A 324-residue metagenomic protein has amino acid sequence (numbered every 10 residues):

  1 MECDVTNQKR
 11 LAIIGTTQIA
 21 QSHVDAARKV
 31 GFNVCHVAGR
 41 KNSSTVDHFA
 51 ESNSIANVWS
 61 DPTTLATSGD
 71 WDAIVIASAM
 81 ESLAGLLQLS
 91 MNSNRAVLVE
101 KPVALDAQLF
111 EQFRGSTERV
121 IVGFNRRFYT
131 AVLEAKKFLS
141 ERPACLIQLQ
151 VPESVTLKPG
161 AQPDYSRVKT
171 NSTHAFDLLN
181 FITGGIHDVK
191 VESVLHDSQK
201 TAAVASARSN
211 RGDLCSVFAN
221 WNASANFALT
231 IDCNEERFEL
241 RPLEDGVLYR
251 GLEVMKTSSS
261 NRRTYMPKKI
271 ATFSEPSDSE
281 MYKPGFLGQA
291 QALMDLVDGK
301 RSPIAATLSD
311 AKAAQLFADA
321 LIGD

Functional and structural regions predicted by a protein language model:
M1-N53, M294: N-terminal Rossmann-like dinucleotide-binding module
M1-V5, A38, A73-I76, R119 (+2 more regions): C-terminal helix-rich "cap/oligomerization" subdomain common to oxidoreductases
I13, H23, N53, N57-F113: Beta-loop-alpha module in the N-terminal Rossmann-like domain of NAD(P)-dependent dehydrogenases, especially those
F32-H36, D72-I74, S166: Short active-site oxyanion
V99-E100, V122, L240: Hydrophobic residues in well-ordered beta-strands that form the structural core
A104-L157: A contiguous active-site-proximal alpha/beta segment in oxidoreductase catalytic domains
L157-N226, T230: Rossmann-like dinucleotide-binding domain that binds NAD(P)(H)
L195, L214-G288, I304: NAD(P)-dinucleotide binding in Rossmann-like oxidoreductases
